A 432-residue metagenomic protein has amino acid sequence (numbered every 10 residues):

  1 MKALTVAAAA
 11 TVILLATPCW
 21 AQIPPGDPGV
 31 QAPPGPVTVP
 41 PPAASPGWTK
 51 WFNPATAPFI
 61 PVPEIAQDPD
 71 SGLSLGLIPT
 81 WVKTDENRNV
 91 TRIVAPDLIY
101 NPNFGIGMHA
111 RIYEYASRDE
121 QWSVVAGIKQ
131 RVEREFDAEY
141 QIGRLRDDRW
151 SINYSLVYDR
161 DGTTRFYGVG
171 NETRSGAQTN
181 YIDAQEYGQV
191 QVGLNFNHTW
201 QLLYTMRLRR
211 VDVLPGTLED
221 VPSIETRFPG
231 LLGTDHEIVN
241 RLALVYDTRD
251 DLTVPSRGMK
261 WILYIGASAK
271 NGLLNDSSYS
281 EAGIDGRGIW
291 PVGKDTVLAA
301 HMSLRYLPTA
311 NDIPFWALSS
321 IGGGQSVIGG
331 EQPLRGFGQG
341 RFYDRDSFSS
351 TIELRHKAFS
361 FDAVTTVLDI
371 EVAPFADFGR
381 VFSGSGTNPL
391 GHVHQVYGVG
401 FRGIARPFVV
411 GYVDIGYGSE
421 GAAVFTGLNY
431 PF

Functional and structural regions predicted by a protein language model:
A7-A16: Bacterial N-terminal signal peptides
C19-V62, A66-G72: N-terminal periplasmic/intermembrane-space "pro-region" immediately following the signal or transit peptide
W48-A57, T84-R92, S117-Q121, L145-S151 (+6 more regions): Short loop/turn motifs that connect adjacent beta-strands in outer-membrane beta-barrel proteins
W51-F59, A66-H236, Y417-F432: Gram-negative/organellar outer-membrane beta-barrel architecture
P58-I60, S74, G107, E133-E135 (+8 more regions): Transmembrane beta-barrel architecture of outer-membrane proteins
P61-P63, V94-L98, V124-A126, I152-L156 (+9 more regions): Membrane-embedded beta-strand positions of outer-membrane beta-barrel proteins
P63-I65, L77-W81, A110-E114, A138-I142 (+10 more regions): Residues on the lipid-exposed face of transmembrane beta-strands in outer-membrane beta-barrel proteins
T226-G233, E237-T365, I370, T426: C-terminal outer-membrane beta-barrel translocator/porin domains of Gram-negative envelope proteins and their
